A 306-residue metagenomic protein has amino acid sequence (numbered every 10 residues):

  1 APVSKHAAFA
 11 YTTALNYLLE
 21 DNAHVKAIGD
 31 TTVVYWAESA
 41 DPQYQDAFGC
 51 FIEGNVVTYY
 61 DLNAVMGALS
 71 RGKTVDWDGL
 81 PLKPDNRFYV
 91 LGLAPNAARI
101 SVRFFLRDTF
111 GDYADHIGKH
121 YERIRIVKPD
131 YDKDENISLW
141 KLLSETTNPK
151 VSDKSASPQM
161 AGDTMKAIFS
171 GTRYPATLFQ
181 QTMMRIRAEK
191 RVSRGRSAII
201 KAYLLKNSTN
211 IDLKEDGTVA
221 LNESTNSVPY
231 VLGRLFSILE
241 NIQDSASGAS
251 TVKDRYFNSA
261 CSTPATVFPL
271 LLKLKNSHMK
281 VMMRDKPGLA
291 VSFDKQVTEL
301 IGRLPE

Functional and structural regions predicted by a protein language model:
A1-E306: Extended alpha-helical scaffolding segments
